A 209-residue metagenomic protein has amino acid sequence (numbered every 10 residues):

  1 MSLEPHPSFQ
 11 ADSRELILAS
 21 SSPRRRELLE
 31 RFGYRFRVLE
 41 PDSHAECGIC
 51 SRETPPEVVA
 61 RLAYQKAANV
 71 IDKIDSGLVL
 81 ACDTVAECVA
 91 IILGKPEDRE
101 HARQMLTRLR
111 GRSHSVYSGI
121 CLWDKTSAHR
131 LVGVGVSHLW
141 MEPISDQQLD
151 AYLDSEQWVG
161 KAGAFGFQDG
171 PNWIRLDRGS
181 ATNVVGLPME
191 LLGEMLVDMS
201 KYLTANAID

Functional and structural regions predicted by a protein language model:
S2-L16, E30, R52-D209: Anionic-ligand binding patches
S2-P5, P23, E40-D42: Short glycine/proline-centered loop/turn elements that form peptide/ligand docking sites
L18-R31: N-terminal helix-turn-helix
R24, H44-E46, A128: Surface-exposed, flexible loop/turn segments at secondary-structure boundaries
F36-C47: A short beta-strand-loop structural module common to alpha/beta enzyme folds
